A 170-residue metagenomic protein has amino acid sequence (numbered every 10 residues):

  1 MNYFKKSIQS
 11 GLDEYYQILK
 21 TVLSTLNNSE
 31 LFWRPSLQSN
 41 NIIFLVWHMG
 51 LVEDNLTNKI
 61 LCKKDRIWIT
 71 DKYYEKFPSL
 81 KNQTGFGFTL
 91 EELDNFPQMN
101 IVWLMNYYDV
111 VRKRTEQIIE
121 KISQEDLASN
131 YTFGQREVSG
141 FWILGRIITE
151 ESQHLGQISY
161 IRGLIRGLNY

Functional and structural regions predicted by a protein language model:
M1, S39-N40, E125: Intrinsic-disorder/low-complexity regions
N2, I67-Y74, I119, S123: Alpha-helix initiation/capping motif
N2-Q9, Q98-V102: Active-site rim elements
Q9-D13, Q17-K20, E30-G87, N130-Y170: Short, contiguous alpha-helical
L12, Y16-L19, L23, Y108-T115: Hydrophobic alpha-helical core bundles mediating ligand binding, dimerization, or RNAP-core interactions
N27, E120-S123, R162: A structural signal for long alpha-helical coiled-coils and helix-turn connectors that form the cytosolic signaling
L80-L127: Acidic/histidine-rich alpha-helical segments that form the ligand environment of transition-metal centers
